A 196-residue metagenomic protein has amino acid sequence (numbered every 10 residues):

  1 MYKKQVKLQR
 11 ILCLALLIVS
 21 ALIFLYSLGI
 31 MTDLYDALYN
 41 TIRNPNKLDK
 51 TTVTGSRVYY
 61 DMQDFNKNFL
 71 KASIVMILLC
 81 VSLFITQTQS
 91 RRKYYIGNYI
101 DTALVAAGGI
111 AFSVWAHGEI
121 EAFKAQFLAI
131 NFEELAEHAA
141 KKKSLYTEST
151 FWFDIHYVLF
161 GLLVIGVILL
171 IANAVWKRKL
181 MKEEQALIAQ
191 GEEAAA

Functional and structural regions predicted by a protein language model:
M1-Q5, G55-K93: Alpha-helical transmembrane segments and their immediate interhelical/interface regions in integral membrane proteins
Y2-L8, I85-G97, I120-L128, L162-A195: Cytosolic juxtamembrane helix at the C-terminal end of the final transmembrane segment
Q5-A15, T147-Y157: Loop-to-transmembrane boundary segments
A15-T32, I100-A122: Hydrophobic alpha-helical membrane-insertion segments
L34-N66, W115-D154: Interfacial non-cytosolic loop connecting adjacent transmembrane helices
V75-C80, Y157-I171: Hydrophobic cores of alpha-helical transmembrane segments in multi-pass inner/ER membrane proteins, independent
I96-I100, I155-V158: Hydrophobic alpha-helical transmembrane segments
